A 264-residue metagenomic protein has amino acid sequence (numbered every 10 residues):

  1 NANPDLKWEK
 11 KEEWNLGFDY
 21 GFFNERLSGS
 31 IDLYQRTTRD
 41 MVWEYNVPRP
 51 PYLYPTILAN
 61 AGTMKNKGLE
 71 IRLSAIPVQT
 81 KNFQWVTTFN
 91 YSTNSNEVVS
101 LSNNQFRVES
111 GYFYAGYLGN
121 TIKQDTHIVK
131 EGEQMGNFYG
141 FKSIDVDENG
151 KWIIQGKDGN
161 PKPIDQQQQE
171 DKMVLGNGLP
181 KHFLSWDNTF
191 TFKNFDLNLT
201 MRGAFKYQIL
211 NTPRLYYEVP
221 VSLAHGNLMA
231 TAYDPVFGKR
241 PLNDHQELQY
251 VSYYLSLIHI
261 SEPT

Functional and structural regions predicted by a protein language model:
N1-A2, Y52-I57, R72-S74, Q124-D125 (+4 more regions): Extracytoplasmic loops and strand-loop junctions of Gram-negative outer membrane beta-barrel proteins
N1-I122, K193, L257-S261: Extracellular/periplasmic, surface-exposed regions of secreted and cell-surface proteins
G17, E170-D171, F183-W186: Short, hydrophobic/aromatic alpha-helical segments in well-folded domains
T38-R39, K162-I164, K206-Q208: A short local loop/turn or secondary-structure capping micro-motif enriched for an aromatic residue
A59, I76-G178, E218, N227 (+1 more regions): Conserved small-residue
V86, N177-F205, S252-L257, S261: Conserved C-terminal beta-signal and adjacent last beta-strands/turns of outer-membrane beta-barrel proteins
A204-L257, S261: Extracytoplasmic gating/loop element in the C-terminal half of outer-membrane beta-barrel translocons and assembly
